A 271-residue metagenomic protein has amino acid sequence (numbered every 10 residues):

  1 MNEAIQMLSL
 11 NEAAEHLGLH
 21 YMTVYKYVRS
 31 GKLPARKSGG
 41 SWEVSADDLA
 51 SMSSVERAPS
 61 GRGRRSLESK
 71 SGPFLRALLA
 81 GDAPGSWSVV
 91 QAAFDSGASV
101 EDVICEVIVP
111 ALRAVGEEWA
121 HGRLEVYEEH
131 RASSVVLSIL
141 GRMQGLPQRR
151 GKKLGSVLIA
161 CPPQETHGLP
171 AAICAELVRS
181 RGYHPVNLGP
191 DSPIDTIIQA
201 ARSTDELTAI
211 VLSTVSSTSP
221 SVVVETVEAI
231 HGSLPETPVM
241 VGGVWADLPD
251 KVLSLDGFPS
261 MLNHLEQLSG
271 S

Functional and structural regions predicted by a protein language model:
M1-T23: Polyanion-binding surface elements
M7-L10, H16, F74, S99-E101 (+3 more regions): A short, structure-level motif marking secondary-structure boundaries and short turns
L8, Y21-M22, R29, A172 (+1 more regions): Residue-level marker for well-ordered alpha-helical positions
N11-E12, P84, Q199: A broad detector of short, well-ordered amphipathic alpha-helices that serve as recognition/interaction surfaces
E15-H16, Y21-Y25, S30-R149: Long amphipathic alpha-helical segments
G122-E125, S138-S271: C-terminal regulatory/effector modules of DNA-binding transcriptional regulators
